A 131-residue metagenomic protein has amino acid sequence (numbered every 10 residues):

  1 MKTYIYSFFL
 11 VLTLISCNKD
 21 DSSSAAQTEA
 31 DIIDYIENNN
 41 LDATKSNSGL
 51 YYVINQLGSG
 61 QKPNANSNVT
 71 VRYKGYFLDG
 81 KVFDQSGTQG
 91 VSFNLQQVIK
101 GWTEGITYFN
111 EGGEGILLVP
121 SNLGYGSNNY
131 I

Functional and structural regions predicted by a protein language model:
Y4-Y6, C17-I131: Cross-family detector of peptidyl-prolyl cis-trans isomerase
